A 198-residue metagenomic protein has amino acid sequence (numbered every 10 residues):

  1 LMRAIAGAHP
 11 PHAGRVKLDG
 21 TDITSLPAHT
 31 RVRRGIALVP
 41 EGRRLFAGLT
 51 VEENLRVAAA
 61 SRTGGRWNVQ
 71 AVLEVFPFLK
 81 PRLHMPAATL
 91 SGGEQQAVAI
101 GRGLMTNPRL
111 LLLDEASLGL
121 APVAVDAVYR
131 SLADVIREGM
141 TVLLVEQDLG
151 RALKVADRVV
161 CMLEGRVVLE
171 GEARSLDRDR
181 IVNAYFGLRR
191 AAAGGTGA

Functional and structural regions predicted by a protein language model:
L1-A198: Glycine-rich phosphate-binding loops of nucleotide-dependent enzymes
